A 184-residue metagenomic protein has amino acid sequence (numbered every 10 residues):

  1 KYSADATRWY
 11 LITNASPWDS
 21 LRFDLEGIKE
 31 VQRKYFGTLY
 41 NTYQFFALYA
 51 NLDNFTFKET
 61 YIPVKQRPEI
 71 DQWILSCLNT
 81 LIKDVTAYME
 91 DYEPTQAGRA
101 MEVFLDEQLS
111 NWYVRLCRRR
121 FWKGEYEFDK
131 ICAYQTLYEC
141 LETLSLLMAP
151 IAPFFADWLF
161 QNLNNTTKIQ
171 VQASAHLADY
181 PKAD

Functional and structural regions predicted by a protein language model:
K1, R22-E30, T80-M101, L144: Extended, non-catalytic structural segments that build the interaction scaffolds of large macromolecular assemblies
K1-K65, T166-V171, A183: Catalytic adenosine-cofactor/nucleotide-binding cores of aminoacyl-tRNA synthetases and other
S3, L39, Q108-L109, M148 (+2 more regions): Conserved structural-core and active-site-/substrate-pathway-adjacent residues in large, well-folded domains of enzymes
T7, Q32, F36, G98 (+6 more regions): Short runs of predominantly hydrophobic/aromatic residues within well-ordered alpha helices that form helix-helix
I12-N14, K34-A47, P68-L81, R99-R120 (+1 more regions): Core structural elements
E26-R33, K65, E69-Q72, D91-A100 (+1 more regions): Short, solvent-exposed segments of well-ordered alpha helices
D53-K83, R115-D184: Acidic, turn-prone loop/beta-hairpin segments
M89, E93, M101, L105 (+3 more regions): Short coil/turn residues that cap or connect secondary-structure elements
